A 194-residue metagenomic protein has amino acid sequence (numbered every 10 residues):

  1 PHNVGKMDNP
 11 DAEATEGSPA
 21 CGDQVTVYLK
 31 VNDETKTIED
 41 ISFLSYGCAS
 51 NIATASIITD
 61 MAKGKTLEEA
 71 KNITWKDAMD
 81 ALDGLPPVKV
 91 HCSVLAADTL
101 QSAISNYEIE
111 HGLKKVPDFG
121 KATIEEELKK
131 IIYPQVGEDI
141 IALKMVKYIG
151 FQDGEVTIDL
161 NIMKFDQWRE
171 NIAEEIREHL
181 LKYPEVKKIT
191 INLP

Functional and structural regions predicted by a protein language model:
P1-G17, C21-D33: Accessory "access/gating" subregions that flank catalytic or transport cores
P1-N9, H111-K147: N-proximal, solvent-exposed amphipathic alpha-helical segments enriched in charged/polar residues
A20-D23, K30-A97, K187-L193: Active-site- and interface-proximal helix/loop "cap" or "latch" segments in soluble metabolic and energy-transducing
Y28, L44, I149-Q152, D159-N161 (+1 more regions): Solvent-exposed beta-strand sheet faces enriched in polar/charged residues
L29, C48, I58, L128 (+2 more regions): Residue-level signature of catalytic and energy-coupling elements of molecular machines, predominantly ATP/GTP-dependent
I57-D60, V136, M145, E155-I191: Short, non-transmembrane amphipathic alpha-helical segments
E68-K71, Y107-K115: Short alpha-helical interdomain "coupling" segment at the junction between an upstream regulatory sensor module
L95-E110: Stable alpha-helical structural segments in soluble proteins, enriched in small hydrophobic residues
